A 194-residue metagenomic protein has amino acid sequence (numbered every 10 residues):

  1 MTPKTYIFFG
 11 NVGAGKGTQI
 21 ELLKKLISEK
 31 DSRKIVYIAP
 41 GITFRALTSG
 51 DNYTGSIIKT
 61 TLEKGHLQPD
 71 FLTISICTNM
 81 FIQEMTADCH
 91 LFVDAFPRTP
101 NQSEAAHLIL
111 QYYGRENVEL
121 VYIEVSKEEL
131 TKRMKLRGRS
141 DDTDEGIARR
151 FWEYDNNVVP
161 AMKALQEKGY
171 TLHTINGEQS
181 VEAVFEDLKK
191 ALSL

Functional and structural regions predicted by a protein language model:
M1-L194: Glycine-rich phosphate-binding loop of ATP-dependent small-molecule kinases
